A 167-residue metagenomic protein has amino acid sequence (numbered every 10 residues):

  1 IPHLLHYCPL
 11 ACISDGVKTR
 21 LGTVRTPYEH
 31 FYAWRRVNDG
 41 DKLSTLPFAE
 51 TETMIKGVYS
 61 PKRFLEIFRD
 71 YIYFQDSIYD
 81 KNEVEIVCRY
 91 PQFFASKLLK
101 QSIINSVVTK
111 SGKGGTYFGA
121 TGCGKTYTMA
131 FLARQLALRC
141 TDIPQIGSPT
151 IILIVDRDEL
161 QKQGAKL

Functional and structural regions predicted by a protein language model:
I1-V155, E159-L167: ATP-dependent helicase/translocase motor core
